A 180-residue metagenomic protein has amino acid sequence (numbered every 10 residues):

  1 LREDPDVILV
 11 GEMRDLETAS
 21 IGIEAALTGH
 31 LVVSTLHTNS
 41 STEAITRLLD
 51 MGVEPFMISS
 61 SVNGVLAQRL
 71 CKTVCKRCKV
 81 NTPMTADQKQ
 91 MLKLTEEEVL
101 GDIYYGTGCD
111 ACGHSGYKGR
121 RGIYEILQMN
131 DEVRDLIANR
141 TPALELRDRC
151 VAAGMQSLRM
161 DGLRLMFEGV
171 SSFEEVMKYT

Functional and structural regions predicted by a protein language model:
L1-T180: Short, flexible helix-loop junctions that flank or precede catalytic/ligand sites
